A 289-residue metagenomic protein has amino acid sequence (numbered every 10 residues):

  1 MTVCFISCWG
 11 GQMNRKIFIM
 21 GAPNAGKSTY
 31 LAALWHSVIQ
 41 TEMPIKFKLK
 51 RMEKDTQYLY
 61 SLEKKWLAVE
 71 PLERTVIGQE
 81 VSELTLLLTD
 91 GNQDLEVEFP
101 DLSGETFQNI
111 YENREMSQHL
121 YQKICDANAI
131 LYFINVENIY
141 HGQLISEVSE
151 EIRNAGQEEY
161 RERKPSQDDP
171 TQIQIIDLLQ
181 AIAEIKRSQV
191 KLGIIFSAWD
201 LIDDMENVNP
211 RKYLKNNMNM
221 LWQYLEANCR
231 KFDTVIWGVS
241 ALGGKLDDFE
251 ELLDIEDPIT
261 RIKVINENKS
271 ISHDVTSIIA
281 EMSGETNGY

Functional and structural regions predicted by a protein language model:
W9, M13-T75: Conserved G1/Walker A P-loop phosphate-binding module
G21-P23, D90, S103-T106, N138 (+2 more regions): Short, flexible loop/turn elements at secondary-structure junctions
P23-M43, S117-N138, E226-D233: Internal hydrophobic scaffold segments of catalytic domains
A33-V38, G104, M116-S117, E147-I152: Amphipathic alpha-helical scaffolding segments
W66-L87, S166-L179: Alpha-helix-centered segments that form part of catalytic cores
V76-L86, N92-N128, N138-S146: Switch II of P-loop NTPase G domains
Y121, A129-Y289: Conserved GTP-binding G-domain of TRAFAC-class P-loop NTPases and closely related GTPase folds
